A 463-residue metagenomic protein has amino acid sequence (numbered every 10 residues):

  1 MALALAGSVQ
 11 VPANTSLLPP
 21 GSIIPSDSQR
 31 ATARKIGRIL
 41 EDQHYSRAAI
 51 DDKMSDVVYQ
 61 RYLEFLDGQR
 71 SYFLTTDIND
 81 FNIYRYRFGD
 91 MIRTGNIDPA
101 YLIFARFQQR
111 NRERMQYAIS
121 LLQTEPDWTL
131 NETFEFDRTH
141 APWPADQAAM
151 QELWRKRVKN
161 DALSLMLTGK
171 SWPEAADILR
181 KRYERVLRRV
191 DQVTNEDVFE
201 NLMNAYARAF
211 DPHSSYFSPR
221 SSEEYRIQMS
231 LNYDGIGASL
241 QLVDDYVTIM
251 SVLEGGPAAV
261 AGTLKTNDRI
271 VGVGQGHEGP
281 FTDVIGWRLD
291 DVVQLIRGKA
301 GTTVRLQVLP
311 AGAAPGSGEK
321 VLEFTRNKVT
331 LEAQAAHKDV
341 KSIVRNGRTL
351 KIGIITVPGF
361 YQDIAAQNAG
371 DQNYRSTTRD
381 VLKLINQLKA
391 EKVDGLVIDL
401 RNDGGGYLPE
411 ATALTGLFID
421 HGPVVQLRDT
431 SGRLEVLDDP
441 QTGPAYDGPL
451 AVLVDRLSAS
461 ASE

Functional and structural regions predicted by a protein language model:
M1-A6: Bacterial N-terminal signal peptides
G7-R38: Generic start-of-chain signal for non-secretory N-termini
N14, I24-P25, R38-I50, R188-N195 (+5 more regions): Cleft-lining beta-strand/loop regions that shape enzyme active-site pockets
N14-S16, I36-I39, Y84-Y86, E132-E135 (+3 more regions): Short acidic (Asp/Glu) and glycine-rich catalytic loops that position anionic groups and cofactors
P20-I23, E41, Y45-A49, T94-A105 (+8 more regions): Generic amphipathic alpha-helical segments used as scaffolds and interaction surfaces in large, multi-domain proteins
R30-G37, D51-L63, I78, R85 (+19 more regions): Extracytoplasmic/secreted envelope proteins and their assembly/folding machinery, especially bacterial periplasmic
A48, E64-F65, Y86, A100 (+5 more regions): PDZ/PDZ-like domain segments forming the peptide/carboxylate-binding groove, activating on the N-terminal beta-strands
I50-Y59, L63-F136, L187-L242, T303-R305 (+1 more regions): Extended, small/polar residue-biased N-terminal targeting/export presequences and adjacent propeptide/linker tracts
